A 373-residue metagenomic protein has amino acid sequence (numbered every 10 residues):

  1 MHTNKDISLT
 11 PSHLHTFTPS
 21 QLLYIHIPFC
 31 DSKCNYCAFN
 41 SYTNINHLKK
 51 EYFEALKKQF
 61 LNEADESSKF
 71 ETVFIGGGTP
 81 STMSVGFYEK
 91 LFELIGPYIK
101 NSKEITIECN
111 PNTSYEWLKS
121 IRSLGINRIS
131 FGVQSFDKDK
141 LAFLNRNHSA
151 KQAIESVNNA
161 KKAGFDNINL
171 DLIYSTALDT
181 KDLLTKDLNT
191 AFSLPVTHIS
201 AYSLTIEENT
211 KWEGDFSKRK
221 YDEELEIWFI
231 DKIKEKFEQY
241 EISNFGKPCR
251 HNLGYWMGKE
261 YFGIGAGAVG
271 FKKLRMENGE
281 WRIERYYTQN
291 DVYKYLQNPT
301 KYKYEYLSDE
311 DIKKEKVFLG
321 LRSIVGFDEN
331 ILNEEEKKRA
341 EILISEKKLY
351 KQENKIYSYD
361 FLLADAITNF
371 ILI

Functional and structural regions predicted by a protein language model:
M1-Y24, E66-K69, A364: N-terminal [4Fe-4S]-dependent radical SAM core
S20-E51, K138-D139: Canonical Radical SAM [4Fe-4S] cluster-binding loop centered on the CxxxCxxC motif and its immediate flanking residues
Y42-E63, E71-I331: C-terminal scaffold of the Radical SAM
N333-E346: Short amphipathic alpha-helical interaction segments
I344-N354: A short, conserved structural fragment
K355-Y359: Minor-groove-contacting beta-hairpin "wing" of winged helix-turn-helix DNA-binding domains
D360-I373: Short, amphipathic alpha-helical interaction segments positioned at domain boundaries
